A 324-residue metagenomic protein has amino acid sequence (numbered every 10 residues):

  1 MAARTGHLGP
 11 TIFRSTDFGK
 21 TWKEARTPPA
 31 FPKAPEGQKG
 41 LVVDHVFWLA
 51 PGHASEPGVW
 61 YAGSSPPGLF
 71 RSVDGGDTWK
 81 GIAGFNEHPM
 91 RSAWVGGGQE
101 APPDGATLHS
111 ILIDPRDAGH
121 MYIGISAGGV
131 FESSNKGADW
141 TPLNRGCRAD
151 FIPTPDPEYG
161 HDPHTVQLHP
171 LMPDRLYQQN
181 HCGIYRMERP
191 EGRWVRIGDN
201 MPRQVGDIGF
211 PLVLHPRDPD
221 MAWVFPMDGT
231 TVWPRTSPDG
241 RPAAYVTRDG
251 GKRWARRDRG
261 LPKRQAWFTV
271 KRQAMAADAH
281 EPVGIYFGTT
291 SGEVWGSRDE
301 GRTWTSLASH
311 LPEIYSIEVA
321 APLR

Functional and structural regions predicted by a protein language model:
M1-R324: Extracellular glycan-interacting surfaces
